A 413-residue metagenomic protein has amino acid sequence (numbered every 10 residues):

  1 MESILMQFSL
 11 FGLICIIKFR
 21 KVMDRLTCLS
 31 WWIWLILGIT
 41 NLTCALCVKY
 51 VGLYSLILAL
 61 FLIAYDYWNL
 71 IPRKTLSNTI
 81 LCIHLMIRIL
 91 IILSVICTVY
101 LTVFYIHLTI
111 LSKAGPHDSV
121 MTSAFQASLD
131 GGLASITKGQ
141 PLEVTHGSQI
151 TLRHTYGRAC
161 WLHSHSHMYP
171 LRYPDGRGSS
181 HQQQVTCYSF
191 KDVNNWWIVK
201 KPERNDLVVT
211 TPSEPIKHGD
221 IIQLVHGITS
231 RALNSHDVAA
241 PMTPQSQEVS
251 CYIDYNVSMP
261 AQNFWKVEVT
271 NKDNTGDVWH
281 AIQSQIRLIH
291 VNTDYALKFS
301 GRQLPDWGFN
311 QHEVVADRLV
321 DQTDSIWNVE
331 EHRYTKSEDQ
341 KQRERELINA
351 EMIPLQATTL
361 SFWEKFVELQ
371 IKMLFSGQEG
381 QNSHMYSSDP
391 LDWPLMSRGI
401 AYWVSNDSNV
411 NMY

Functional and structural regions predicted by a protein language model:
E2, W31-G38, H84, R88 (+2 more regions): Residue-level signature of transmembrane alpha-helical entry/exit and packing/kink sites in multi-pass membrane
S3, I36-I63, T98: Transmembrane helices and adjacent periplasmic/lumenal helix-loop junctions of polyprenol-phosphate-dependent
I4-T27, W34, G38-N41, D66: Specific aromatic-rich, kink-prone transmembrane helix
C15-F19, C47, L56, L60-A64 (+1 more regions): Hydrophobic membrane-targeting alpha-helices
M23-D24, Y67-P72, Y105-H117: Juxtamembrane interfacial secondary-structure elements that flank transmembrane helices in multi-pass membrane proteins
T40-N41, I63, K74-I106: Hydrophobic alpha-helical membrane-interfacial segments at the cytosolic entry of transmembrane helices
L108-E368: Lectin-like carbohydrate-binding module/patch detector with strong preference for beta-trefoil
M385-S388, I400-Y413: Membrane-interface anchor segments at the N-terminal boundary of transmembrane helices in multi-pass membrane enzymes
